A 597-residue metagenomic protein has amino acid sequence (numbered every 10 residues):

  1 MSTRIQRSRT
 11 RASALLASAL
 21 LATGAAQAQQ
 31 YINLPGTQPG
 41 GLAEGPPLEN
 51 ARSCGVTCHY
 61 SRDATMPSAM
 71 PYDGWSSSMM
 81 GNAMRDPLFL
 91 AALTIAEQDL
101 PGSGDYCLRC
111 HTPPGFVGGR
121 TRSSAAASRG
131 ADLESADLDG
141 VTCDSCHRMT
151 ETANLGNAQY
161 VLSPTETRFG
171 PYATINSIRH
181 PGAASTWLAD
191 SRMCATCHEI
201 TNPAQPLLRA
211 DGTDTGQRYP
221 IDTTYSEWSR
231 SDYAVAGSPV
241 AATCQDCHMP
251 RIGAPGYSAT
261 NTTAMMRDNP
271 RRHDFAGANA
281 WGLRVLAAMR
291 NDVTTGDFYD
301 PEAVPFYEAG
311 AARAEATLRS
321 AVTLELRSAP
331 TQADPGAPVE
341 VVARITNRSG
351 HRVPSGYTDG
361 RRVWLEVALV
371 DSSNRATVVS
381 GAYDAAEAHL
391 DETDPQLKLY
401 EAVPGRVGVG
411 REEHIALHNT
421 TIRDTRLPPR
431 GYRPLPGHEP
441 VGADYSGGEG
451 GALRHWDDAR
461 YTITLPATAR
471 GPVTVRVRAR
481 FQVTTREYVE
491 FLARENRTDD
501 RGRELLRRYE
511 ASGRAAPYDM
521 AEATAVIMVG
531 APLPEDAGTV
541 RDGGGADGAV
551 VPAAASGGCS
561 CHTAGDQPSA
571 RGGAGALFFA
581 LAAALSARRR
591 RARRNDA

Functional and structural regions predicted by a protein language model:
S13-T23, F578-A584: Bacterial N-terminal signal peptides
G24-A28: Sec/Tat signal peptide C-region and signal peptidase I cleavage site
Q29-T65: N-terminal module-boundary/linker segments of secreted carbohydrate-active enzymes
Q30-Q38, D63-L93, S124-A443, E449-L453 (+2 more regions): Primarily the internal scaffold of c-type cytochrome electron-transfer domains, especially repeated/multiheme c-type
P532-A564: C-terminal low-complexity, Ser/Thr- and acidic/Pro-rich disordered "stalk" regions positioned immediately N-terminal
H562-G575: Juxtamembrane/start-of-transmembrane alpha-helix segments at the extracytoplasmic/lumenal side of membrane anchors
G573-R591: A cross-kingdom C-terminal cell-surface attachment/processing module
R593-A597: Cytoplasmic C-terminal tails of single-pass
